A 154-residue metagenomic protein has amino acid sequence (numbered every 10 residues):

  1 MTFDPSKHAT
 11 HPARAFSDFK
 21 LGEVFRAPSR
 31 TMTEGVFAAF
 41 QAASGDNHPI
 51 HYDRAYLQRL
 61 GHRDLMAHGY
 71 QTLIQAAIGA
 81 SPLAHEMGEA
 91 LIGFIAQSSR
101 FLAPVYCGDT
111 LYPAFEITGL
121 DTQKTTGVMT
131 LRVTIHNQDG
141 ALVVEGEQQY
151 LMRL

Functional and structural regions predicted by a protein language model:
M1-K20, F101-L154: HotDog/MaoC-like acyl-thioester-processing domains
T2-A67, R153-L154: Catalytic strand-loop segment that frames the active site of acyl-thioester-processing enzymes
L21-E23, P28, V36, D46 (+4 more regions): A generic structural signal for short beta-strands and their flanking turns/coil linkers
A42-D46, I78-H85, Q138: Short, intrinsically disordered, mixed-charge
N47-A55, G61-H62, L73, G88-E89 (+4 more regions): Short, surface-exposed linear patches
L60-A67, L73-T118: Hydrophobic beta-strand-centered segment that forms part of the acyl-chain substrate-binding groove
